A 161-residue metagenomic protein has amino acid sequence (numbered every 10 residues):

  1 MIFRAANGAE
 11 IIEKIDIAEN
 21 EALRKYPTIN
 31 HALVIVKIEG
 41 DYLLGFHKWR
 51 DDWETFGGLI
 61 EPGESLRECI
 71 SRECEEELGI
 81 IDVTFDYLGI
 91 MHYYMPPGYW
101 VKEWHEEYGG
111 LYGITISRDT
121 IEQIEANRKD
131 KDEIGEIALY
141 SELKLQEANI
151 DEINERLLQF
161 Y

Functional and structural regions predicted by a protein language model:
M1-A9, L78-I81, A138-S141: Predominantly extracellular/luminal regions of secreted and cell-surface proteins, especially disulfide-bonded
M1-L33: Acidic, metal-coordinating catalytic segment for phosphate/diphosphate chemistry, firing primarily on the Nudix
N30-A32, G40, G135: Change "...and in nucleic-acid phosphodiester-cleaving endonucleases..." to "...and in nucleic-acid processing enzymes
V36-E39, I114-I116: Active-site beta-strand termini and strand-to-loop segments that position acidic
K37-E77: Conserved Nudix-box catalytic region and its N-terminal flanking loop in Nudix hydrolases and closely related
I81-I90: A short coil-to-beta-strand element that immediately follows conserved catalytic motifs
Y93-Q123: Active-site-adjacent beta-strand/loop module that shapes the phosphate/pyrophosphate-binding cleft
G110-T115, Q123-F160: NUDIX/MutT-family hydrolases
